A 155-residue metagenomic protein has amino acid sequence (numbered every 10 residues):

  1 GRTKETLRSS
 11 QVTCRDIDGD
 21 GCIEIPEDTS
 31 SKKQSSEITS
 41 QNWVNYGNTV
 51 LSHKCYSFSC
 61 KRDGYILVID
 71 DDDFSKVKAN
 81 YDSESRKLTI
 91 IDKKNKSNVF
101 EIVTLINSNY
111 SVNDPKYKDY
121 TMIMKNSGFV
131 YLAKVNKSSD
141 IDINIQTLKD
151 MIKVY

Functional and structural regions predicted by a protein language model:
G1-R2, S52-F58: Beta-propeller fold detector
T3-T13: Repeat-based blade/solenoid architectures
I17-T29: Acidic/hydrophobic-patterned starts of short beta strands in beta-sheet-rich repeat architectures
D28-S35, K93-N95, K134-S139: Short, flexible beta-strand-to-coil junctions
K32-G47: Structural motif
C55-V77: N-terminal "mature-domain start" segment
D70-M122: Secretory pathway targeting signatures of secreted, lumenal, and periplasmic proteins
D73, A133-Y155: Surface-exposed amphipathic alpha-helical segments
